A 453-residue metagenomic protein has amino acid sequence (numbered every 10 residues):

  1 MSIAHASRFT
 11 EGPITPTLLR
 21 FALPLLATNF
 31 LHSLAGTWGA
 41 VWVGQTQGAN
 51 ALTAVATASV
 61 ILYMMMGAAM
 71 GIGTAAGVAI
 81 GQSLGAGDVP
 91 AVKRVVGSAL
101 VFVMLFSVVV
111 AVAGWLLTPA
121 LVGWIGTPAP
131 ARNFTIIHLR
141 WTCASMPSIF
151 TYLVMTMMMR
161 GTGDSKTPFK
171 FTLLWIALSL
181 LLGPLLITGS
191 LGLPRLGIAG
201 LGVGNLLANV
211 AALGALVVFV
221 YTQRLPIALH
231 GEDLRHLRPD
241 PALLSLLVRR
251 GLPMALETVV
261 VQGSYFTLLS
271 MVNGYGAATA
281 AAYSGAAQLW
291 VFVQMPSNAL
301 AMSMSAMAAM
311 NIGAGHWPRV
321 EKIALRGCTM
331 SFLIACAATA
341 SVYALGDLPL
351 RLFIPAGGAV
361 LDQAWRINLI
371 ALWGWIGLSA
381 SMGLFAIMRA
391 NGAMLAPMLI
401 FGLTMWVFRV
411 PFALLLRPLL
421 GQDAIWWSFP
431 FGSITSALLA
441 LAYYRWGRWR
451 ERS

Functional and structural regions predicted by a protein language model:
M1-A22, I80-P147, L178, L185 (+3 more regions): Short alpha-helical transmembrane segments in multi-pass integral membrane proteins
F9-Q47, V60-A75, A79, M104-A111 (+6 more regions): N-terminal transmembrane alpha-helices
R20-G39, W141, Y152, A208-A212 (+4 more regions): Transmembrane helical elements of multi-pass membrane transporters/channels
L23, G39, A76, L117-T118 (+11 more regions): Hydrophobic/aromatic residues in alpha-helical transmembrane segments
N29-S33, G67, S107, A111 (+11 more regions): Residue-level hotspots within the lipid-embedded alpha helices of multi-pass solute transporters
S33-T53, V122-A129, L185-S190, P194-L196 (+4 more regions): Helix-terminus/linker motif at the lipid-water interface of multi-pass membrane proteins
L52-V112, I149-P168, A282-G346, L378-I400: Small-residue-rich hydrophobic transmembrane alpha-helices
G73, W141-R160, P168-I176, L201-V217 (+4 more regions): Short runs within selected transmembrane alpha-helices of multi-pass transporters and secretion channels
